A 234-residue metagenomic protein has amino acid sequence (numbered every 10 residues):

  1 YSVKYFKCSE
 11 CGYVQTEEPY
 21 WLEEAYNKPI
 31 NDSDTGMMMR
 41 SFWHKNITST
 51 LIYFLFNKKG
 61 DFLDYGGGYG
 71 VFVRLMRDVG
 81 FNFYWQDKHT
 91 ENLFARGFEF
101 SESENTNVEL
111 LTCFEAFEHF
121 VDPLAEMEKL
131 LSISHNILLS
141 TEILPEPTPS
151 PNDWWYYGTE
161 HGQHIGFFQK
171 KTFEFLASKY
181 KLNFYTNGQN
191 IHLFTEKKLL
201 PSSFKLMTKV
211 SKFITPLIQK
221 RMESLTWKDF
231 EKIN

Functional and structural regions predicted by a protein language model:
Y1-L110, F114, L124-I133, P151-Y156 (+5 more regions): Conserved N-terminal segment of class I S-adenosyl-L-methionine
D34, P145-E146: Serine-centered coil/turn micro-motif
E115, H119: A short His-aromatic
V121, P147: Glycine/Thr-rich phosphate-binding loops of Rossmann-like dinucleotide-binding domains
S134-P145: Conserved beta-strand signature within the Rossmann-like core of class I S-adenosyl-L-methionine
I165, Q169: Aromatic/acidic, Gly/Pro-rich catalytic loop(s) in extracytoplasmic/lumenal soluble domains of multi-pass membrane
K181-Y185: Short secondary-structure junctions
